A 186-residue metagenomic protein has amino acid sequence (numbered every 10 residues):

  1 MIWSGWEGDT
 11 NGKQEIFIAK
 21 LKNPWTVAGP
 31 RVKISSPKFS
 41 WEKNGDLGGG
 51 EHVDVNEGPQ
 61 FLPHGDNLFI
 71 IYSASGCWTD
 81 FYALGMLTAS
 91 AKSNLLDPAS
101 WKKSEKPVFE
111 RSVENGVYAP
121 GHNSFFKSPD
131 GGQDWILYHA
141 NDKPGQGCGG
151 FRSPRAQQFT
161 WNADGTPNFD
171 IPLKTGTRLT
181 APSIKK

Functional and structural regions predicted by a protein language model:
M1-K186: Carbohydrate-active catalytic/glycan-binding domains of CAZyme proteins, especially the secreted or lumenal ectodomains
